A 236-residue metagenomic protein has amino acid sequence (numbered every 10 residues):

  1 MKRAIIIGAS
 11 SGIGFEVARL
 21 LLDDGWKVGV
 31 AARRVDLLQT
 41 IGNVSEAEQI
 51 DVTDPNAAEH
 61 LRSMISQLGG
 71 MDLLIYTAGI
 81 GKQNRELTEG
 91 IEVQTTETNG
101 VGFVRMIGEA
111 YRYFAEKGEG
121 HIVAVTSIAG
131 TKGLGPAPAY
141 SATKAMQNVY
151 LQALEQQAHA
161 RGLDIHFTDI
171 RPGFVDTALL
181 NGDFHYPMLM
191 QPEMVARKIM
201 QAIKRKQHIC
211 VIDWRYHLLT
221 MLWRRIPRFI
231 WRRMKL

Functional and structural regions predicted by a protein language model:
S10, A18: N-terminal Rossmann NAD(P)H-binding glycine-rich loop of SDR-like oxidoreductase domains
G42-N56: Rossmann-fold cofactor-recognition segment
T77-Q83: Conserved NAD(P)H cofactor-binding loop of Rossmann-fold oxidoreductase domains
N84-E97: Short alpha-helical oligomerization interface
I107, T143: Active-site helix of classical SDR
S127: Residue(s) in the substrate-gating loop at a strand-loop-helix junction that position the organic substrate next
D169, F184-L219: C-terminal helical subdomain
